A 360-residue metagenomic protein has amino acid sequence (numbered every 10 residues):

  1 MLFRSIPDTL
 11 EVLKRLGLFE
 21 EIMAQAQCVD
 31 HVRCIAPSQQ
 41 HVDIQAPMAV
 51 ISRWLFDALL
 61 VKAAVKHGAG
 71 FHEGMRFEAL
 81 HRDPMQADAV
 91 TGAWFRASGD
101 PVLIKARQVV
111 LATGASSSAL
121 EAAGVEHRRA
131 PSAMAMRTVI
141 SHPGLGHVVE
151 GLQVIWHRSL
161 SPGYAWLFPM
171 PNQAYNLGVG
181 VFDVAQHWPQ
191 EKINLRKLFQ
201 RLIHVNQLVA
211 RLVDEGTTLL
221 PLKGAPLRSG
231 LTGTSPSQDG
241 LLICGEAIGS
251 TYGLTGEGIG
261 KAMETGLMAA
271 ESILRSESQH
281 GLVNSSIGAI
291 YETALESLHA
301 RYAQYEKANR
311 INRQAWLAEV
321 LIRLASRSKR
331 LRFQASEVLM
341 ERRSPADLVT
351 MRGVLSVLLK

Functional and structural regions predicted by a protein language model:
M1-L2: Short, small-residue-biased leader/transition segments that mark boundaries at the very start of proteins
P7, D43-A63, S118, H187-N194: Short beta-strand to alpha-helix junction loop
K14-V61: A conserved beta-strand/loop capping segment in the N-terminal third of enzymes that catalyze redox or closely related
A36-S38, H81-T91, S237-D239, A300: A short, glycine/Asx- and small/polar-enriched loop/turn that sits immediately N-terminal to a beta-strand
A63-E215: Predominantly flavin-linked oxidoreductase catalytic cores and closely associated redox partners
D183, H187-S272, S278: FAD/FMN-dependent oxidoreductases across multiple families
L274-K360: C-terminal helical "tail/cap" subdomain of flavin- and related membrane-associated enzymes
